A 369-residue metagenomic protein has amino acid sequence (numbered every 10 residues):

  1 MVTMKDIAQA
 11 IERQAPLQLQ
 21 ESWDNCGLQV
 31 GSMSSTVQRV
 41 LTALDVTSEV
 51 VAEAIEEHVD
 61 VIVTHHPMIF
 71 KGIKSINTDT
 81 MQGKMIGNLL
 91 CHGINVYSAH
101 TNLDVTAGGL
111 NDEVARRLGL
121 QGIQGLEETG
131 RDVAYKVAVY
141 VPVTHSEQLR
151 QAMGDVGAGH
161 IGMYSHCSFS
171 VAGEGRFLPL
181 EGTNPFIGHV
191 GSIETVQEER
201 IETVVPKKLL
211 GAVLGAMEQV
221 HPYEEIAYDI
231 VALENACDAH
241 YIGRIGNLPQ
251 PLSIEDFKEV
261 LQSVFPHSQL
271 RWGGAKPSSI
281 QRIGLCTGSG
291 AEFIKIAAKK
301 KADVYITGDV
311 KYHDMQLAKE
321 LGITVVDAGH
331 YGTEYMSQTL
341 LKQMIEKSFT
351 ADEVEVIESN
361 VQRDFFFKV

Functional and structural regions predicted by a protein language model:
M1-V369: Hydrophobic structural segments
